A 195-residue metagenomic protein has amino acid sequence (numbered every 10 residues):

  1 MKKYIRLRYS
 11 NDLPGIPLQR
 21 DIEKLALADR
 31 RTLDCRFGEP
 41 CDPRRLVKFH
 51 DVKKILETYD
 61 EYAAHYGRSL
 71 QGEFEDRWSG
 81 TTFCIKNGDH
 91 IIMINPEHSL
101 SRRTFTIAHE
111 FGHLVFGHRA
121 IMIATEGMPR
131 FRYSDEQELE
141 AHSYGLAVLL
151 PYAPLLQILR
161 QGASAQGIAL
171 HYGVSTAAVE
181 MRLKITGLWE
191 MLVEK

Functional and structural regions predicted by a protein language model:
M1-K195: Active-site hotspot residues in diverse enzymes, especially metal/ion-binding acidic/histidine motifs
